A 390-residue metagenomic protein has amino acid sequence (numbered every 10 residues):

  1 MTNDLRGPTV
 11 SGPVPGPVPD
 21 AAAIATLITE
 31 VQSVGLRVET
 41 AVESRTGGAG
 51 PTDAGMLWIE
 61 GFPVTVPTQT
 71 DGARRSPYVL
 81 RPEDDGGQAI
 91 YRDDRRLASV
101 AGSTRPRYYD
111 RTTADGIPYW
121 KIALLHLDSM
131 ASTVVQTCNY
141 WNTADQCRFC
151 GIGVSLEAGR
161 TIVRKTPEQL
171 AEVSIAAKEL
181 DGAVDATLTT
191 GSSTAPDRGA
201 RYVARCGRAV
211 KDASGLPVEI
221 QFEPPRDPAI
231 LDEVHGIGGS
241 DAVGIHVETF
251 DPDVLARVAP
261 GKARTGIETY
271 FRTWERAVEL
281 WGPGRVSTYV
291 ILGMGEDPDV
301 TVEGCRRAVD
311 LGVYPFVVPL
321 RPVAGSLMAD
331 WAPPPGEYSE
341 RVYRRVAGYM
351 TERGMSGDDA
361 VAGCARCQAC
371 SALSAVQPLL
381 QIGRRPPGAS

Functional and structural regions predicted by a protein language model:
M1-R92, L280, V302-S390: Auxiliary Fe-S-binding modules of radical SAM enzymes
A49-P51, G72, P82, I122-L124 (+2 more regions): A generic structural signal for short, solvent-exposed coil/turn residues that cap or connect secondary-structure
P63-R148, I152-V163, C364-C370, Q377-G383 (+1 more regions): N-terminal [4Fe-4S]-dependent radical SAM core
R111, L180, Y349-E352: A structural signal for alpha-helix termini and helix-coil/disorder junctions
T161-E172: Glycine-rich anion/phosphate-binding loops
I162, R198, P334, Y338: Catalytic cores of large soluble enzymes that bind and process phosphate-bearing ligands
A171, I175-D185, T189-W331, R345: Conserved AdoMet/S-adenosylmethionine-binding subsite of the radical SAM
